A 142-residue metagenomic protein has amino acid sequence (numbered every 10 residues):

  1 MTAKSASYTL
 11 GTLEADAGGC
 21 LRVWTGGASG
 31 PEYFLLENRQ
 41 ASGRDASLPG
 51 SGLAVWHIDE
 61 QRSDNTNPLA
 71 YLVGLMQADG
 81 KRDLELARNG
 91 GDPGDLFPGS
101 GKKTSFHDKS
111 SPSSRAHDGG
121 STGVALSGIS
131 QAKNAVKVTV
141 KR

Functional and structural regions predicted by a protein language model:
T2-R142: Non-catalytic C-terminal accessory/binding modules of secreted extracellular proteins
